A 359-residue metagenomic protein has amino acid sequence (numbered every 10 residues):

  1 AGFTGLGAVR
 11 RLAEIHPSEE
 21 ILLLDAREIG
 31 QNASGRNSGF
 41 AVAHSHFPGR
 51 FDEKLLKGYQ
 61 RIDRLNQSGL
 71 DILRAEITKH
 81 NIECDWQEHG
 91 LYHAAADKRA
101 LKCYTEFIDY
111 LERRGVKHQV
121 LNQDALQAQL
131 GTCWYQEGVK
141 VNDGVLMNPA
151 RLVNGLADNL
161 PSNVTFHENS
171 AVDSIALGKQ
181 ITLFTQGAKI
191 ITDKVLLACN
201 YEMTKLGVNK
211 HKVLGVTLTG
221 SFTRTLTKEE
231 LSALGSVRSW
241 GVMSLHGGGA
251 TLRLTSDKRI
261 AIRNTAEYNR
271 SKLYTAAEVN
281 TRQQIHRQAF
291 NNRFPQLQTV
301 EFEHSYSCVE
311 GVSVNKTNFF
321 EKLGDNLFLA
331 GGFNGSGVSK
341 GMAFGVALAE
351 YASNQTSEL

Functional and structural regions predicted by a protein language model:
A1-T4, L22: Beta1/beta-strand and adjacent pyrophosphate-binding region of the FAD-binding site in flavoprotein oxidoreductases
G7, R11-I15, V120, K179 (+1 more regions): C-terminal lid/capping helical subdomain adjacent to the catalytic/cofactor pocket in oxidative enzymes
A13-R36: Glycine-rich FAD pyrophosphate-binding loop
A26, G39-A41, K79-Q87, V172 (+2 more regions): Active-site substrate-recognition segment that forms the wall of the catalytic cavity or substrate channel
N32-L65: Glycine-rich active-site loop/strand segments that organize a redox cofactor
F47-F51, A75-L152: Flavin (FAD/FMN) cofactor-binding and adjacent substrate-gating region of FAD-dependent oxidoreductase domains
R61-A75, E106, Q284-A289: A non-catalytic, amphipathic alpha-helix used as a structural packing/dimerization or gating element in enzyme scaffolds
K102, D109-Y110, W134-K194, A198: Helical element adjacent to the flavin cofactor pocket in flavoenzyme catalytic cores
